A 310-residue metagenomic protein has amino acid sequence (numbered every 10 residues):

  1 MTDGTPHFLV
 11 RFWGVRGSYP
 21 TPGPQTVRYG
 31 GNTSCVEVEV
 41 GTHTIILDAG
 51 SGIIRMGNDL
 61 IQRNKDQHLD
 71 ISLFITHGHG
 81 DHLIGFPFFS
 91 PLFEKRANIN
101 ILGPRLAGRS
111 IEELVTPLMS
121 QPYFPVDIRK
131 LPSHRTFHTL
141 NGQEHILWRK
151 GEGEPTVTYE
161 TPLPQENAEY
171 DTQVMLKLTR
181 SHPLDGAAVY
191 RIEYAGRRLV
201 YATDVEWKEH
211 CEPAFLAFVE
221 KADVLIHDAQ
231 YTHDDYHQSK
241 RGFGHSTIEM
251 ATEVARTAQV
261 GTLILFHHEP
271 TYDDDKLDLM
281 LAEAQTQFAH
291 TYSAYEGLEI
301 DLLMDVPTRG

Functional and structural regions predicted by a protein language model:
M1-L199, D278-R309: Binuclear metal-dependent hydrolase catalytic cores
E193-R198, E206-L298: Cap/insert and terminal regions of metallo-dependent hydrolase folds
